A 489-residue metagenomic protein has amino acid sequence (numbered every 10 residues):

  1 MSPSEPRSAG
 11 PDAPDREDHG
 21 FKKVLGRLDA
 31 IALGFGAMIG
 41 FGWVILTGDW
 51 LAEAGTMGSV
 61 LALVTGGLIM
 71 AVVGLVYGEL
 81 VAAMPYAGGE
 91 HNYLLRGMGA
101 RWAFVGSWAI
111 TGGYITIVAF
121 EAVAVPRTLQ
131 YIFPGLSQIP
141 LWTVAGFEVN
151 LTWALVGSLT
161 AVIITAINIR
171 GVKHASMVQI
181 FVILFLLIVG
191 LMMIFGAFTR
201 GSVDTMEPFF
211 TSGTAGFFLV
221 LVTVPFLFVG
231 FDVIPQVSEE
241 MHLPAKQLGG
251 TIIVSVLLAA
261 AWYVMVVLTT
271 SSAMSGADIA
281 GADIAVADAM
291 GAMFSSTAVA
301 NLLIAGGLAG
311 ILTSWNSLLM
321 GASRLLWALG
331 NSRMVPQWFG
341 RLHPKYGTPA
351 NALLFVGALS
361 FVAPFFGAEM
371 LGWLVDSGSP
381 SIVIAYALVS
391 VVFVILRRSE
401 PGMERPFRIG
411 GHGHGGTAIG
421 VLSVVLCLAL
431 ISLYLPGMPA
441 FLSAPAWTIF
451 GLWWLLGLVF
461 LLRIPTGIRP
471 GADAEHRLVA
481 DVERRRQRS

Functional and structural regions predicted by a protein language model:
M1-G48, A52-M57, A71-G78, A87 (+4 more regions): Membrane-interface "cap" regions at the ends of multi-pass membrane proteins
P3, D12-F21, S59-V60, L136-T152 (+1 more regions): Helix-loop-helix junctions that connect adjacent transmembrane segments in multi-pass membrane transporters
D49-A52, L61-A62, A71-A161, A166 (+2 more regions): Hydrophobic transmembrane alpha-helices that form the core helical bundles of multi-pass secondary transporters
D49-G55, S59, V123-R127, F133-V149 (+5 more regions): Transmembrane helix-loop boundary segments of multi-pass membrane transporters
N92-L94, G99, Y131-L136, L141 (+2 more regions): TM-loop-TM module centered on a large, flexible mid-protein loop between adjacent transmembrane helices in multi-pass
T152, V178, W338-T348, Y386-L442: C-terminal membrane-solvent junction of multi-pass transporters and transport-like membrane proteins
T152-R200, T211-T214, I252-V256, V375-L388 (+3 more regions): Membrane-interface loop-to-helix entry segments
S377, I382, H414-S489: A generic transmembrane alpha-helix motif of multi-pass inner-membrane proteins
